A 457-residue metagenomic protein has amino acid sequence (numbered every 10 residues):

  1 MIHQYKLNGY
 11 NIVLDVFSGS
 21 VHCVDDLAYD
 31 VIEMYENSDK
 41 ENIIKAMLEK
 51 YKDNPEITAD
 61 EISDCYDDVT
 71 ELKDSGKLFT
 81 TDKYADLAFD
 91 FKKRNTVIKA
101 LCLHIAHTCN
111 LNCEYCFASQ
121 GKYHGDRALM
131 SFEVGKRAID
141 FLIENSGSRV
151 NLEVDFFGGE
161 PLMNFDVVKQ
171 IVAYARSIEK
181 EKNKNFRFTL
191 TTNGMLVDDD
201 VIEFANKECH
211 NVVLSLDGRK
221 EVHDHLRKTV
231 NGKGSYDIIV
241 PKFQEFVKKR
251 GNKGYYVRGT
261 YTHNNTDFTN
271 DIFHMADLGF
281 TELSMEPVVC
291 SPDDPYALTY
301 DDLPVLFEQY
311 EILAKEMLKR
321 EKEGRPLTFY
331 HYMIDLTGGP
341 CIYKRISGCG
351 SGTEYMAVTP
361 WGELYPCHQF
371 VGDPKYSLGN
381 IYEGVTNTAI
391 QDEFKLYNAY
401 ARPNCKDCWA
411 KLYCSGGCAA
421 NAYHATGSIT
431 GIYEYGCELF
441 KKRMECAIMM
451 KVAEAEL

Functional and structural regions predicted by a protein language model:
M1-Y35: Acidic, low-complexity/disordered tracts enriched in E/D and polar residues
G9, G352-E354: Short loop/turn microsegments at loop-to-beta-strand junctions
S38-K52: Short acidic, hydrophobic short linear motifs in intrinsically disordered regions
E56-E203, E208: Conserved alpha-helical substructure of the radical SAM core
C116-K122, N252, W409-A410, Y423: Detector for the c-type heme attachment site
G135, I139-D155, N164-V288: Radical SAM/AdoMet-radical enzyme domain recognition
E221-D237, Q244, K248-G352, P374-S377: Radical SAM enzyme [4Fe-4S]-AdoMet core and its adjacent flexible, acidic and glycine-rich loops/tails across
V371-L457: Flexible mid-to-C-terminal extensions adjoining Fe-S/redox cofactors in radical SAM and related proteins
